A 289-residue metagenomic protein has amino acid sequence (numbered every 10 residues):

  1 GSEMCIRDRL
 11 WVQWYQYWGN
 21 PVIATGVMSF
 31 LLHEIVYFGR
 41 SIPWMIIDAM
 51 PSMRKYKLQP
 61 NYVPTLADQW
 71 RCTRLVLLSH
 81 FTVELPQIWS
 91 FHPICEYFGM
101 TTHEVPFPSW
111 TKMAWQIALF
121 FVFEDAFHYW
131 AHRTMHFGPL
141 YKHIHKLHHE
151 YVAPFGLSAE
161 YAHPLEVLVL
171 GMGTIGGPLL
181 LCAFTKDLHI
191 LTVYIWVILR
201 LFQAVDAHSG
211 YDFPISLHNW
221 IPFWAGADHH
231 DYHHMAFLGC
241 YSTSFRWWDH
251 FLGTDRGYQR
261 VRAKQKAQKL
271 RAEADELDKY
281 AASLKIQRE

Functional and structural regions predicted by a protein language model:
G1-I6: Short, small-residue-biased leader/transition segments that mark boundaries at the very start of proteins
R7-G26: N-terminal membrane topogenic module
W11, D48-V63, C95-P106, L140-K146: Interhelical loop segments of eukaryotic multi-pass membrane proteins
W11, V36, R40-P43, F245 (+2 more regions): Membrane-interacting alpha-helical segments
N20-V83: Alpha-helical transmembrane segments in multi-pass membrane proteins
G26, S90, I94-F98: Non-catalytic localization and substrate-recognition regions of ubiquitin/SUMO ligases
L66-H92, F107-K269: Membrane-embedded catalytic scaffold of the fatty acid hydroxylase/desaturase
R260, Q265-E289: Cytosolic-facing loops and C-terminal tails of multi-pass membrane proteins
